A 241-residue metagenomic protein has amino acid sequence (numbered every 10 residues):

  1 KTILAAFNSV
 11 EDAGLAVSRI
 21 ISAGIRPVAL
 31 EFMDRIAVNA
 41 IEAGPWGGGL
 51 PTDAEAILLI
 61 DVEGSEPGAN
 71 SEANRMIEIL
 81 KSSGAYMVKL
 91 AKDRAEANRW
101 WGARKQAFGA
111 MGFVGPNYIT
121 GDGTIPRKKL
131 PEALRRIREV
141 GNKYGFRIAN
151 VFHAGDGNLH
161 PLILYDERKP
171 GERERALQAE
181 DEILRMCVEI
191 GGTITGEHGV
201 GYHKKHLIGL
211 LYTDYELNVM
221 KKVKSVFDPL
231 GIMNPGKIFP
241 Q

Functional and structural regions predicted by a protein language model:
K1-Q241: Noncatalytic alpha-helical scaffold of FAD-dependent oxidoreductases
